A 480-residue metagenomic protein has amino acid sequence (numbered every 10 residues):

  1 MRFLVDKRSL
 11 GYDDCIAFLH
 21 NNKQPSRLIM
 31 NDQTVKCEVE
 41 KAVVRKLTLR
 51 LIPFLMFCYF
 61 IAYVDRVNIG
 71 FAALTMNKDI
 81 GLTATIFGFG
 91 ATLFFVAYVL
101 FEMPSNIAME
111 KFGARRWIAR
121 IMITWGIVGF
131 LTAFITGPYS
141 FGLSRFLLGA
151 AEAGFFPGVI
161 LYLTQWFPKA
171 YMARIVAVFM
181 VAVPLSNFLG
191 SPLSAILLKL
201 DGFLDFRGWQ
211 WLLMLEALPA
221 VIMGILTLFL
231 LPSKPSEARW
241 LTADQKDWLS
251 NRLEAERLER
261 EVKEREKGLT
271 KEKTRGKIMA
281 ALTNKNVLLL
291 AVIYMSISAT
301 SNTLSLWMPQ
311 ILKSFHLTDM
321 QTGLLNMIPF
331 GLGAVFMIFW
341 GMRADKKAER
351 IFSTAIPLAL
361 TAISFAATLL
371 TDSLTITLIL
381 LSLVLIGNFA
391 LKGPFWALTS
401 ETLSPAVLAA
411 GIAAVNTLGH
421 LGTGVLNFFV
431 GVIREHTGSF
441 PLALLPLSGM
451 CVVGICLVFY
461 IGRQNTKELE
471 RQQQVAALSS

Functional and structural regions predicted by a protein language model:
I69-G70, K277-M337, K392, W396 (+1 more regions): Extracytoplasmic gate region of multi-pass secondary transporters
M76-N77, A108-M109, L193-G202, L312-K313 (+2 more regions): Interfacial helix-cap and linker-helix signal at transmembrane-aqueous boundaries of multi-pass secondary transporters
G81, G113, F134-S140, A151 (+3 more regions): Helix-breaking motifs and short loop linkers at transmembrane-helix boundaries and internal kinks in secondary membrane
L100-Y139: Conserved MFS/SLC helix-loop-helix module at the cytosolic interface between two early adjacent transmembrane helices
S144-V181: Cytoplasmic helix-loop-helix junction between adjacent transmembrane helices in 12-TM secondary transporters
R174-L198, P219-A220, N416-L426: Glycine-rich segments within core transmembrane alpha-helices of 12-TM secondary carriers
A348-L398: C-terminal transmembrane helical hairpin of 12-TM major facilitator-type secondary transporters
S400-T437: A late C-terminal transmembrane helix in Major Facilitator Superfamily
